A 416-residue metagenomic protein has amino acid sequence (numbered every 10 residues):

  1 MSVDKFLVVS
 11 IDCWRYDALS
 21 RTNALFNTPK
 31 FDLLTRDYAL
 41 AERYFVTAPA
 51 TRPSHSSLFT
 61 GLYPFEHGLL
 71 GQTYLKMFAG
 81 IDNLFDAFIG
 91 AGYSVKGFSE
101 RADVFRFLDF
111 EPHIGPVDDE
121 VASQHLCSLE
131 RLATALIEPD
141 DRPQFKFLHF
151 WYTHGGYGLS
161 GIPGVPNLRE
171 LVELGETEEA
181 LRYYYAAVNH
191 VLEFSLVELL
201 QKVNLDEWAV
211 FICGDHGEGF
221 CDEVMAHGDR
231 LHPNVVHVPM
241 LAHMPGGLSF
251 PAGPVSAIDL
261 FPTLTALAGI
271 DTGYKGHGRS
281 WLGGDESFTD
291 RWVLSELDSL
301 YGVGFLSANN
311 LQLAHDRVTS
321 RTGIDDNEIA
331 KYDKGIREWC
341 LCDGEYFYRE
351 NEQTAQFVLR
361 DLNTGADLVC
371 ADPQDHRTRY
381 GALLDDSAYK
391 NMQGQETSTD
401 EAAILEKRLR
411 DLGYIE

Functional and structural regions predicted by a protein language model:
M1-E416: Catalytic domains that recognize anionic headgroups
